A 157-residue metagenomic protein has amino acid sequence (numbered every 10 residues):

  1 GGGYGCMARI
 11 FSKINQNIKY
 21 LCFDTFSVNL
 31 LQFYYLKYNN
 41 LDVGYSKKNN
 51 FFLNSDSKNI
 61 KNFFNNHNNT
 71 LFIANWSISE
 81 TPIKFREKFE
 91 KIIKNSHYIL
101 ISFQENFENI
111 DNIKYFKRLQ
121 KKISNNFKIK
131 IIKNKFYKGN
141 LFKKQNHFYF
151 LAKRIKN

Functional and structural regions predicted by a protein language model:
G1: Conserved S-adenosyl-L-methionine
G5-N15: Conserved SAM-binding loop of SAM-dependent methyltransferases across substrates and taxa, primarily the Class I
K19-T25: Conserved SAM-binding motif I beta-strand of class I
Y35-N66: S-adenosyl-L-methionine
I73: A conserved beta-strand element that flanks and buttresses the S-adenosyl-L-methionine
T81-I92: A short, conserved alpha-helix within the catalytic core of class I
S96-E108: Conserved beta-strand signature within the Rossmann-like core of class I S-adenosyl-L-methionine
K114, K121-N157: Rossmann-like AdoMet/SAM-dependent catalytic core
